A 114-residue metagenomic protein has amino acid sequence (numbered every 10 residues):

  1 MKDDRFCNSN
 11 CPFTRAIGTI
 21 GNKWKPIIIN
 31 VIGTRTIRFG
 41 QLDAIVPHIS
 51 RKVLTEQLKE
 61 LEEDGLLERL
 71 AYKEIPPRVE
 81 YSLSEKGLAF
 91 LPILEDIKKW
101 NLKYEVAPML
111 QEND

Functional and structural regions predicted by a protein language model:
M1-K2: Long, low-complexity, charged/polar intrinsically disordered regions in eukaryotic proteins
N8, N30, L88-D114: Amphipathic alpha-helical dimerization/coiled-coil segments that flank or bridge DNA-binding/regulatory modules
N8-V53, E74-E80, Q111: N-terminal helix-turn-helix DNA-binding core of bacterial DNA-binding proteins
Q57: Residues within the DNA-recognition helix of helix-turn-helix
E60: Alpha-helical DNA-recognition elements
K73-I97: Basic, amphipathic "hinge/linker" alpha-helix immediately C-terminal to the N-terminal HTH DNA-binding motif
